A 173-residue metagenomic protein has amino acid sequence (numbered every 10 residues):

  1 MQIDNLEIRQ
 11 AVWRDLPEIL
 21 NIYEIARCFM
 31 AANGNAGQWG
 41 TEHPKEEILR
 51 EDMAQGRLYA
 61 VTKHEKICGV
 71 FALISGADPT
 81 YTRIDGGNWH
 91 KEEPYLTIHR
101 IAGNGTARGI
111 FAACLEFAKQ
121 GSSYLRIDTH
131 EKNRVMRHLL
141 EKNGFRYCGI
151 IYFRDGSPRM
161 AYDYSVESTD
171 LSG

Functional and structural regions predicted by a protein language model:
L6-N21: A short beta-loop-alpha structural element at the N-terminal edge of CoA-dependent acyl/N-acetyltransferase catalytic
R27-E47: Conserved GNAT-fold acetyl-CoA-binding loop/helix
E47-A60, A77-P79: A short helix-loop-beta-strand connector motif used in the catalytic cores of GNAT acetyltransferases and, in some
A60, K66-G76: Conserved beta-strand in the GNAT
A72-T106: Conserved acyl-donor/pantetheine-binding loop and adjacent beta-alpha core of acyl/acetyltransferases and related
G103-Q120, H138-K142: Conserved acetyl-CoA-binding loop-helix of GNAT-fold acetyltransferases
A112, K132-G149, S157: Conserved active-site alpha-helix within GNAT-family acetyltransferase domains
Q120-E131: Conserved GNAT acetyl-CoA-binding A-motif
